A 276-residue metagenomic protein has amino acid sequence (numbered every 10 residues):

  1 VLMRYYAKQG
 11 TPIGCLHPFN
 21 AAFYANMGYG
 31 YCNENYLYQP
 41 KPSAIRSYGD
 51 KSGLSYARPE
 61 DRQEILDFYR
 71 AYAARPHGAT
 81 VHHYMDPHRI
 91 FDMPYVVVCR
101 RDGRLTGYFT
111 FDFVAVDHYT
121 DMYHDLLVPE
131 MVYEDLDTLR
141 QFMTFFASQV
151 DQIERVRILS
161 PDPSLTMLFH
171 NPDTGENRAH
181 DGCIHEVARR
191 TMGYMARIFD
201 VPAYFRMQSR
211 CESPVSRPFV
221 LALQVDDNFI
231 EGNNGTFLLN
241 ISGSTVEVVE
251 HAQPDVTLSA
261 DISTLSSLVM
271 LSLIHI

Functional and structural regions predicted by a protein language model:
V1, K8-Q9, M131-R140: Conserved glycine-rich acetyl-CoA-binding loop
L2-P12, T144-Q152: Conserved acyl-CoA
Y5, G14-C15, Y24, V97-C99 (+2 more regions): Conserved catalytic-core segments centered on acid/base and nucleophilic motifs
K8-P12, H17-Y36, P163-A179: Conserved active-site alpha-helix within GNAT-family acetyltransferase domains
A22-Y24, L105, A115-Y119, D135 (+2 more regions): Flexible loop/turn segments at secondary-structure boundaries
Y31-P129, L136-R140, T144-F145, Q149 (+2 more regions): Amide-forming acyltransferase catalytic core, primarily the GNAT-like/NAT-type and related acyltransferase folds
C211-M270: Basic, glycine-rich polyanion-binding accessory segments appended to enzymes
I274-I276: Conserved small/polar residues in nucleotide/adenosyl-binding loops
